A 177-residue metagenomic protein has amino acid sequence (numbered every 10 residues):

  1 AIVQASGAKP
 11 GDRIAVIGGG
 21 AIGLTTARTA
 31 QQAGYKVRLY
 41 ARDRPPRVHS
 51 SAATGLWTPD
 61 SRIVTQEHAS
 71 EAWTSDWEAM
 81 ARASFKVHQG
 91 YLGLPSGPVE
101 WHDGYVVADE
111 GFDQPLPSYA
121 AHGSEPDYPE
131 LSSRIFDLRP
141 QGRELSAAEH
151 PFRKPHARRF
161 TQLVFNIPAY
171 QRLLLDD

Functional and structural regions predicted by a protein language model:
A1-I14, Q32, P155, R159 (+1 more regions): Extreme N-terminal leader/targeting segments of oxidoreductases
D12-R38: N-terminal Rossmann-like FAD-binding beta1-loop-alpha1 element of flavoenzymes
I17, Y40, V107-E110: Short hydrophobic segments within beta-strands
A21, R44, F112: Short, glycine/serine-rich, charged loops/turns that create anion-binding and catalytic segments at active sites
L24, R28, G55, R82 (+1 more regions): A structural signal for well-ordered alpha-helical segments within the folded catalytic domains of diverse enzymes
R42-W77: Conserved N-terminal glycine-rich FAD pyrophosphate-binding loop of Rossmann-like flavoproteins
A52, V87-D176: Flavin (FAD/FMN) cofactor-binding and adjacent substrate-gating region of FAD-dependent oxidoreductase domains
E71-G90: Patatin-like phospholipase catalytic region
